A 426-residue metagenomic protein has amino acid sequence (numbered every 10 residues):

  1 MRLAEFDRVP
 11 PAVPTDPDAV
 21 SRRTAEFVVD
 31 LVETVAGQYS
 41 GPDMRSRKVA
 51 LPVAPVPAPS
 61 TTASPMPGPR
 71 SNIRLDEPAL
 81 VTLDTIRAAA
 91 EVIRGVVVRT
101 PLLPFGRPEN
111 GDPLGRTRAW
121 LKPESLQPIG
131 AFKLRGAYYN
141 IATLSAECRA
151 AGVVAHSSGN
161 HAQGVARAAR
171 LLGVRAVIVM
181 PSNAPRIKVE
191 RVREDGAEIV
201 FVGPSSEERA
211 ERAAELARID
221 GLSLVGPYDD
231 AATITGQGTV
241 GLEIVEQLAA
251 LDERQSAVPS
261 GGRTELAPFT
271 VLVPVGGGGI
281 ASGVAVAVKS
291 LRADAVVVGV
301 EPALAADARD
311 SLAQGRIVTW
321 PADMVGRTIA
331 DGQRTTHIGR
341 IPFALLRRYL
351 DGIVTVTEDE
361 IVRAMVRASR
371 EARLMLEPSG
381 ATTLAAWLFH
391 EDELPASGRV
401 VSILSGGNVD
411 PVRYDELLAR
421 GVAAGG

Functional and structural regions predicted by a protein language model:
M1-R2, P10: N-terminal targeting leader peptides, primarily classical Sec-type signal peptides for secretion
R2, R23, R45-R47, S60-S64: Low-acidity, Ser/Thr- and Arg-rich intrinsically disordered low-complexity segments
L3, P14, A19, R23-S40: Polybasic, low-complexity intrinsically disordered segments
F6, R45, P52, A63-G426: PLP-dependent amino-acid enzyme catalytic core
D7-P10, P14, V20, V49 (+2 more regions): Short linear segments in intrinsically disordered or otherwise low-structure-confidence regions
A19, V28, Q38, P42-D43 (+3 more regions): Intrinsically disordered and other compositionally biased segments
S21, S40, S60-T62, S260: Intrinsically disordered, low-complexity serine/threonine-rich segments
